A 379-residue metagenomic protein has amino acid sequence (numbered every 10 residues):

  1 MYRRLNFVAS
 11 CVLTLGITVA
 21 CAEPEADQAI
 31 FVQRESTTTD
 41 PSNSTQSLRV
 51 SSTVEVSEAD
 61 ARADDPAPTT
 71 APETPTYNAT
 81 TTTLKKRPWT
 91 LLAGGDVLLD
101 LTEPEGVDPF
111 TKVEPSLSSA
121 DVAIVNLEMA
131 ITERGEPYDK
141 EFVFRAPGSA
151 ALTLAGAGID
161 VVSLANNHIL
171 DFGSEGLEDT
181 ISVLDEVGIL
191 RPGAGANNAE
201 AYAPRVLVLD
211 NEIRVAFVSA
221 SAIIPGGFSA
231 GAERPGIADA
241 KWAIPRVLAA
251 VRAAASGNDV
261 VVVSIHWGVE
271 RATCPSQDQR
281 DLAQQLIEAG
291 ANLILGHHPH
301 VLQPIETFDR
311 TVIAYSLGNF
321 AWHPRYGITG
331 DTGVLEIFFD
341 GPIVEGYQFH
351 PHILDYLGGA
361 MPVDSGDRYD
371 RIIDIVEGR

Functional and structural regions predicted by a protein language model:
M1-C11: Bacterial N-terminal signal peptides that target proteins for export
R3-R4, R49, R62: Basic polycationic patches enriched in arginine
N6-F7, T37, S52, D65: Sequence-pattern detector for short linear motifs and compositional/periodic biases rather than a specific fold
I17-A20: C-terminal motif of bacterial Sec signal peptides marking the signal peptidase cleavage site
A22-F31, N43, D60-R379: Acidic, metal/ion-coordinating pockets
A26-R49, T53, S57: Extracytoplasmic/lumenal low-complexity Ser/Thr/Pro-rich segments of cell-envelope proteins
